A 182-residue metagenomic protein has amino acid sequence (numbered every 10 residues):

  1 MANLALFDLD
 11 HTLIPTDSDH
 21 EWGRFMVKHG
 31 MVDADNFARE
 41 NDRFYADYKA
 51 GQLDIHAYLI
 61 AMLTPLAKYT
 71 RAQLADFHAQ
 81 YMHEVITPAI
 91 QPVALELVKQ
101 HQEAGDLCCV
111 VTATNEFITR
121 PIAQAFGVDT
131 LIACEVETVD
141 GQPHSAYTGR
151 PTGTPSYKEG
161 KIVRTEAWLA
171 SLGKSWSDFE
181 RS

Functional and structural regions predicted by a protein language model:
M1-A50: Active-site neighborhood of HAD-like aspartate-dependent phosphohydrolases
A2, D76, H83-C109, A113-S182: C-terminal cap/substrate-recognition subdomain and adjoining C-terminal extension of metal-dependent phosphatase-like
D8-V27, Y81, T87-L97, L107: An N-terminal domain-start capping segment
D19-G23, R71, P155: Active-site phosphate-binding/coordination module
Y45-A50, I55-R71, T130, C134-G141: Short, compositionally biased "basic patch" segments
A57-P92: Metal-dependent phosphoesterase signature
